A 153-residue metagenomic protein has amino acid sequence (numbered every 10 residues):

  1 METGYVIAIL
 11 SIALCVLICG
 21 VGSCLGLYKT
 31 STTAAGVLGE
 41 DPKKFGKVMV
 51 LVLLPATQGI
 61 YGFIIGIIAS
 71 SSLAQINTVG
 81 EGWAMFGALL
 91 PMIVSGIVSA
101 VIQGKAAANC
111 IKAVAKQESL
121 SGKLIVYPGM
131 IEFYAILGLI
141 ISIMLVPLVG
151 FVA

Functional and structural regions predicted by a protein language model:
M1-A153: Hydrophobic, small-residue-rich transmembrane alpha-helices and their short perimembrane loops in multi-pass membrane
